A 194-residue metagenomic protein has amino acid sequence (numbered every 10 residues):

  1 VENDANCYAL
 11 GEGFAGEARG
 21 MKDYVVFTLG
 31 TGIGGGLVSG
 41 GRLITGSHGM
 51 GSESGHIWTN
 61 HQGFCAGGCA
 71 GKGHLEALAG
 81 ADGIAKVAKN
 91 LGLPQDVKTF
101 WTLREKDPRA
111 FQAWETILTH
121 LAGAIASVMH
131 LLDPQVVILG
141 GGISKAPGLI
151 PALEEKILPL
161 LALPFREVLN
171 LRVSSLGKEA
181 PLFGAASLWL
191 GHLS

Functional and structural regions predicted by a protein language model:
V1-G13, R19, V25-F27: ATP-dependent carbohydrate kinase catalytic cores
E2, I57, S174: Hydrophobic residues at beta-strand termini and immediately following loops that shape nucleotide-binding pockets
D4, G30, A185: Active-site glycine-centered loops adjacent to acidic/histidine catalytic or metal-binding residues that shape
N6, G51-S54, A81, A85: Hydrophobic, well-ordered secondary-structure segments
C7, G32, L43, K145 (+1 more regions): Surface-exposed, flexible loop/turn segments at secondary-structure boundaries
G11-M21, H61-A66, A70-S194: ATP-binding/phosphotransfer module of carbohydrate and carboxylate kinases, centering on a glycine-rich
M21-L78: Glycine-rich phosphate-binding loop of actin/hexokinase-like ATP-binding domains
